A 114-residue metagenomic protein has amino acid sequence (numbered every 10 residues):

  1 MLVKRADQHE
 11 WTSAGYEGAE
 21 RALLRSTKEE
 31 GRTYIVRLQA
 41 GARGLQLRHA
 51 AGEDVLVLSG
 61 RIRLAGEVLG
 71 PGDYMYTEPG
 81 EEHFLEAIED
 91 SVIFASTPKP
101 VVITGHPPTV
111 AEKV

Functional and structural regions predicted by a protein language model:
M1-E30, V110-V114: A short, N-terminal "cap"/entry segment at the start of jelly-roll beta-barrel domains of the cupin/DSBH fold
E17-H49, R63, V68, E78-P79: Conserved short histidine dyad/triad with adjacent acidic residue
A19, P79-H106: Ligand-binding loop in jelly-roll beta-barrel domains
E53: Short glycine/Trp-rich loop-beta-loop segment that forms part of the substrate-binding cleft
